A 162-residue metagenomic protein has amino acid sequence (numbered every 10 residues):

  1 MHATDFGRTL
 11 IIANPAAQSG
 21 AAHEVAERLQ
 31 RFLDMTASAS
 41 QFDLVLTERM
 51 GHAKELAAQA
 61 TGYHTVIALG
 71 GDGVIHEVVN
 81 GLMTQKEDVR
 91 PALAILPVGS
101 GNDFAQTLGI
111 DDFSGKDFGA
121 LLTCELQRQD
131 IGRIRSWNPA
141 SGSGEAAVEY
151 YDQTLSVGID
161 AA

Functional and structural regions predicted by a protein language model:
M1-L69, H76, K116-F118: ATP/NTP phosphate-donor binding region
L33, L82-M83: Conserved hydrophobic residues forming the short capping helix/wall of the S-adenosyl-L-methionine
T47, M83-A162: Catalytic core of DAGKc-family lipid kinases
A53, G73-V78, D103-F104, Q129: Short glycine/serine/threonine-rich phosphate/pyrophosphate-binding segments that cradle anionic phosphate groups
G70-D72, G99: A short acidic Gly-Thr/Ser loop motif
